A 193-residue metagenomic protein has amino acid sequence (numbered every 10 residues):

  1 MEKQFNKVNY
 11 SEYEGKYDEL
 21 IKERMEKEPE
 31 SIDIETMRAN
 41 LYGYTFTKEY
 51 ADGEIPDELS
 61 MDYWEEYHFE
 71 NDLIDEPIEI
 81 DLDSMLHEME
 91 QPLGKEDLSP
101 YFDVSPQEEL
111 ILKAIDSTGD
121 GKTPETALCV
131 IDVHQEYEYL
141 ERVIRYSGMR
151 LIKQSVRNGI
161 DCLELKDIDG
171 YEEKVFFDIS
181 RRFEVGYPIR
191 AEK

Functional and structural regions predicted by a protein language model:
M1-I74, T118, T123-K193: N-terminal alpha-helical interaction modules that lie
D72-P77, Q107-L110: Solenoid-like repeat scaffolds
E79-D81, L110-T118: Short, flexible active-site-proximal loops enriched in glycine and acidic residues
D83-L86: TPR repeat positional signature
E90-P92: Residue-level signature for tetratricopeptide repeat
G94-K113: TPR/TPR-like (Sel1-like) alpha-helical repeat modules
